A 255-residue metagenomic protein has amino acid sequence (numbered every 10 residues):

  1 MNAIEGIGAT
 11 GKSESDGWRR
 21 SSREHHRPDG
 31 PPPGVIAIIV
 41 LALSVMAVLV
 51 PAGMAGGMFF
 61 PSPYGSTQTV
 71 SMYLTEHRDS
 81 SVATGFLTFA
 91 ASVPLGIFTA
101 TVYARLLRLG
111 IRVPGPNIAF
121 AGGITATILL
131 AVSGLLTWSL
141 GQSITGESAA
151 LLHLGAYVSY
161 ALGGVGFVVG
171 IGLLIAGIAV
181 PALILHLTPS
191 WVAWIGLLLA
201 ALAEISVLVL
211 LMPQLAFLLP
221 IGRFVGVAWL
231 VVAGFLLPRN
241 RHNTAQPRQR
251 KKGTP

Functional and structural regions predicted by a protein language model:
N2-P255: Hydrophobic, aromatic-enriched alpha-helical segments typical of multi-pass transmembrane helices
